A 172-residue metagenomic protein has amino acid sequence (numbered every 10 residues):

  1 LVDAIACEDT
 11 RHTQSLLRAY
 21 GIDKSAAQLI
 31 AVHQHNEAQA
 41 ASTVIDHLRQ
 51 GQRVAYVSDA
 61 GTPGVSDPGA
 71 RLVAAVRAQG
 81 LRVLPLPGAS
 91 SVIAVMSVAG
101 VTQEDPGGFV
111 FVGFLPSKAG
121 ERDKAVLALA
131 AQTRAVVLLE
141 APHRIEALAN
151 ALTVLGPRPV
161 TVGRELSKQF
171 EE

Functional and structural regions predicted by a protein language model:
L1-H33: Glycine-rich, flexible N-terminal cofactor/catalytic loop recognition
L1-I5, G80-L84, A135-V136: Short active-site oxyanion
I30-Q39, L115-K118: Conserved helicase motor
H33, A40-I93: Glycine/small-residue-rich loop that forms an oxyanion/phosphate-binding "nest" at active or ligand-binding sites
H35, R53, D59-P63, S117 (+2 more regions): Short glycine-rich anion-binding loops that position phosphate/pyrophosphate groups of nucleotides and phosphorylated
Q39-V44, E121-A125: Short acidic active-site motifs
Q52-R53, R134-E172: A contiguous loop/helix-start segment that scaffolds small-molecule binding in enzyme catalytic cores
D67-Q132: Class I SAM-dependent methyltransferase SAM-binding "motif I" and its flanking Rossmann-like core
